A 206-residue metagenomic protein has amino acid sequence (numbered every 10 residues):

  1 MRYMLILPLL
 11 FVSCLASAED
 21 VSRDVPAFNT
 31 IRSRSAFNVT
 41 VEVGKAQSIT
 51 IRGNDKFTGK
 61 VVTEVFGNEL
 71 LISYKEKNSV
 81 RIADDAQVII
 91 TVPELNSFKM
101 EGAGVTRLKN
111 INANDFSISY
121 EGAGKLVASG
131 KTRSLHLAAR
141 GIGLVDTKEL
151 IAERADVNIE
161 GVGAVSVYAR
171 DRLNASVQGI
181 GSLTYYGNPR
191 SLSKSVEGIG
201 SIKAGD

Functional and structural regions predicted by a protein language model:
M1-L5: Positively charged n-region of N-terminal signal peptides that target proteins for export
A16-D20: Boundary at the C-terminal end of the N-terminal hydrophobic targeting segment
V21-S22, N29-V41, V80, Q87-I90 (+1 more regions): Extended, compositionally simple hydrophobic/Ser/Thr-rich segments that build repetitive fibrous architectures
V41-K75: N-terminal, post-signal-peptide region of Sec/Tat-exported proteins
V61, I82-D84: Outer-membrane beta-barrel proteins
